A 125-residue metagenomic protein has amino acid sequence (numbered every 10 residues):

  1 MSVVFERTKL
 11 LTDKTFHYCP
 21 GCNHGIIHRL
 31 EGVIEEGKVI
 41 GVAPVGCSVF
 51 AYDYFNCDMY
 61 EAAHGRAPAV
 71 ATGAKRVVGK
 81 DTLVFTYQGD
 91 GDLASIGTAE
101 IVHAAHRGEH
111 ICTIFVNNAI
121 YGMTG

Functional and structural regions predicted by a protein language model:
V3-A63: Active-site diphosphate/adenylate-binding microenvironment
C47-G122: Thiamine diphosphate
G125: Short aromatic-enriched loop/helix-cap "lid" or pocket-rim segments at secondary-structure transitions that line
